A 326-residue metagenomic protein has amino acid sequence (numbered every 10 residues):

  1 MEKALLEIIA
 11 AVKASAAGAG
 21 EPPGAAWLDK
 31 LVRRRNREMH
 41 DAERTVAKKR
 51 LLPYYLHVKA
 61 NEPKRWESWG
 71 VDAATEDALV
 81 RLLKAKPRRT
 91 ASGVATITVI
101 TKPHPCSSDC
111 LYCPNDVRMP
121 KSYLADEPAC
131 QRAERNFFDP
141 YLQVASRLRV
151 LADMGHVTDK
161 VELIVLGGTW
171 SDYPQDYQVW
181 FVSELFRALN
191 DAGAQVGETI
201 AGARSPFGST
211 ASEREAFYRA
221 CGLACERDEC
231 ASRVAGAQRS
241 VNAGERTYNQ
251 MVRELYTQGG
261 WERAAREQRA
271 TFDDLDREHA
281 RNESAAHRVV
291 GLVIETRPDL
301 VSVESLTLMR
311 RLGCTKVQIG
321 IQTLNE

Functional and structural regions predicted by a protein language model:
M1-Q143, R147-R269: Flexible, acidic/Gly-rich N-terminal and inter-domain linker regions that tether and position cofactor-handling modules
C230, A243, Y248-I294, D299-E326: Radical SAM/AdoMet-radical enzyme domain recognition
